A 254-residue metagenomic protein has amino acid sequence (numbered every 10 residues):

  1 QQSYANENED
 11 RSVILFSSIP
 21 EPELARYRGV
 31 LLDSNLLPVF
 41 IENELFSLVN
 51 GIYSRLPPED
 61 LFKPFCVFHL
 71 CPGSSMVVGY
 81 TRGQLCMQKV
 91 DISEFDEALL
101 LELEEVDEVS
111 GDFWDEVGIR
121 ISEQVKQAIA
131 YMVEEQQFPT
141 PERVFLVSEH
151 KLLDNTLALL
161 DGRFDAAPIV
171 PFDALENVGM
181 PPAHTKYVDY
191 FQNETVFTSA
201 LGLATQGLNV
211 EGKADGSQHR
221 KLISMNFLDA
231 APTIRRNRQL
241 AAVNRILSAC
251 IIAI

Functional and structural regions predicted by a protein language model:
Q1-I254: Hydrophobic/aromatic-enriched cytosolic interaction surfaces used to assemble or bind macromolecules
